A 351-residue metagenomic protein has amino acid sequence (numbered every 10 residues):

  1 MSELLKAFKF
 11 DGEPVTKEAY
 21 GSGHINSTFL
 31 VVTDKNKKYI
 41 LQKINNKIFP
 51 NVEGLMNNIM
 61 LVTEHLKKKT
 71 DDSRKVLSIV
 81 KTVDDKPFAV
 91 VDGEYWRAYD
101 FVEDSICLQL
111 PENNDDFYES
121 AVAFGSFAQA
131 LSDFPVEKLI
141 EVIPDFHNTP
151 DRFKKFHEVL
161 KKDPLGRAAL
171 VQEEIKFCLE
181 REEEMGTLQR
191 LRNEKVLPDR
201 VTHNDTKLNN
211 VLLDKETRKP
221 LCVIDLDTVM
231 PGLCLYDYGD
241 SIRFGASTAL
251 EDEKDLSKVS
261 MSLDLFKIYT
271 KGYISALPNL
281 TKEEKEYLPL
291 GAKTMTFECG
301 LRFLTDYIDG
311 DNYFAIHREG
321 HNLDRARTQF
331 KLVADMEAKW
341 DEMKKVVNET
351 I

Functional and structural regions predicted by a protein language model:
M1-E18: Juxta-kinase regulatory segment immediately upstream of eukaryotic protein kinase catalytic domains
E18-S22, K43, F49-E53, S105-Y118 (+5 more regions): ATP-dependent phospho-/nucleotidyl transfer catalytic cores
A19-Y20, H24-Y39, I44-K154, E158 (+5 more regions): Conserved ATP-binding subdomain of kinase catalytic cores across diverse folds
K195, N209-L250: Catalytic activation segment of kinase domains across protein kinase-like and atypical kinase folds
M230, G291-M295: Transmembrane helix-bundle signature of multi-pass membrane transporters/permeases
L235-P278, T294-Y313: Active-site activation/catalytic loop segments of kinase-like enzymes and analogous catalytic loops in related
L280-A292: All-alpha amphipathic helical-bundle segments outside canonical DNA-binding/catalytic cores that form hydrophobic
M336-K339: Long, compositionally biased intrinsically disordered regions
